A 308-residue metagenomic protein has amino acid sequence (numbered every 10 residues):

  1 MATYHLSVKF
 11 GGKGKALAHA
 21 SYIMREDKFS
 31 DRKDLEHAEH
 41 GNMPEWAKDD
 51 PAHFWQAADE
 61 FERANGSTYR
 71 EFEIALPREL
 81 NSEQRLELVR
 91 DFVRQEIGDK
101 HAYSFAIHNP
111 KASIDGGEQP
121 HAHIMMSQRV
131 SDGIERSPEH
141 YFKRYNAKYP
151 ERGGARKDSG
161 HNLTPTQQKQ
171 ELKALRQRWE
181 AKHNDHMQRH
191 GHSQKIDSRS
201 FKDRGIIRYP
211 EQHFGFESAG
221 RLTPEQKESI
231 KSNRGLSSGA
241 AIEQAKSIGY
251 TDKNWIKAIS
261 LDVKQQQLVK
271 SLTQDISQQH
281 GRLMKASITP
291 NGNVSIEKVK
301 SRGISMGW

Functional and structural regions predicted by a protein language model:
M1-W308: N-terminal nicking endonuclease/strand-transfer module with a His-rich metal-binding environment and a catalytic Tyr
